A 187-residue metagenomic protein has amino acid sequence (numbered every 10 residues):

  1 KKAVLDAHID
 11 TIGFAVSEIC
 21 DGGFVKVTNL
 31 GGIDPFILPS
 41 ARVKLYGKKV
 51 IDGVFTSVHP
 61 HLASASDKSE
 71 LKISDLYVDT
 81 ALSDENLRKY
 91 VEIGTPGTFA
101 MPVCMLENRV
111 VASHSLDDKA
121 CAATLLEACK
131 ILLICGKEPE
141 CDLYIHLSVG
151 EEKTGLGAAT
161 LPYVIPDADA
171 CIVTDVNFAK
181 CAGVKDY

Functional and structural regions predicted by a protein language model:
K1-Y187: N-terminal hydrophobic/helix-forming segments and targeting peptides
